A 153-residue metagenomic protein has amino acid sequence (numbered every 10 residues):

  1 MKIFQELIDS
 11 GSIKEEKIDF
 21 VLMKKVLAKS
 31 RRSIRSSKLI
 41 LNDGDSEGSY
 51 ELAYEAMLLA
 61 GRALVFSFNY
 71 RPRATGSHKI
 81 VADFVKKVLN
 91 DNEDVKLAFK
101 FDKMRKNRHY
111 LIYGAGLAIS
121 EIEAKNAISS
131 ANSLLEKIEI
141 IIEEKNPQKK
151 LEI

Functional and structural regions predicted by a protein language model:
M1-I153: Terminal alpha-helical segments
